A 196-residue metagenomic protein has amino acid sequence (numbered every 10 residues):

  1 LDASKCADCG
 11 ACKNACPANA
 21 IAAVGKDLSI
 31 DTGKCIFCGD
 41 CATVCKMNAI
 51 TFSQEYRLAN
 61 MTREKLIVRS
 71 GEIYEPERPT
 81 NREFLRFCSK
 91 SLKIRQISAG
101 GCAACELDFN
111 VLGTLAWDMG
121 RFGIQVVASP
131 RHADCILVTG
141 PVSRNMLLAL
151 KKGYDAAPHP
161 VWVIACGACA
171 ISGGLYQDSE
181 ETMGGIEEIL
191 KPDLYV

Functional and structural regions predicted by a protein language model:
L1, I94-Q96, V163, Y195: Conserved beta-strand scaffold positions in the cores of enzyme catalytic domains, especially in NTP/NDP-utilizing
L1-D8: Extended, small-residue-rich solenoid/repeat segments and analogous flexible loops that form exposed scaffolds
S4, G33, T139-P141: Structural motif
D8, C12, P76, T80 (+1 more regions): General structural feature for long, well-ordered alpha-helical segments within catalytic domains of soluble enzymes
G10-A59: Iron-sulfur cluster-binding cysteine motifs and their immediate structural context in ferredoxin-like electron-transfer
A42-S129, E181: Flanking helices and flexible, charged tails adjoining ferredoxin-like Fe-S electron-transfer domains in multi-subunit
L107-F109, T114-W117, R121-V196: Cofactor-cradling patches in redox/metallo enzymes
